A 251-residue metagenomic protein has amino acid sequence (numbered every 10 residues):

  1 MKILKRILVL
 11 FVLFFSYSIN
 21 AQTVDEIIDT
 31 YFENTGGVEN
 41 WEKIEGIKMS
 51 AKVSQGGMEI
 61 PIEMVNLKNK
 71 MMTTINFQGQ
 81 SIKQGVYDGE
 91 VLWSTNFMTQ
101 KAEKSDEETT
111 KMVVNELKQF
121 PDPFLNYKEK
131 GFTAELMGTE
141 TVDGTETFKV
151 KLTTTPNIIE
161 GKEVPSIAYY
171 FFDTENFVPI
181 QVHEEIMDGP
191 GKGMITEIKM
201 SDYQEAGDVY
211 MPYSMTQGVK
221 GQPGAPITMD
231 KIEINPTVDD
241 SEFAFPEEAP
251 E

Functional and structural regions predicted by a protein language model:
M1-V24: Bacterial Sec-dependent N-terminal signal peptides
Q22-E33, N40, W93-K162, G189-G191 (+1 more regions): Flexible, processing/modification-adjacent segments and terminal tails in exported/periplasmic/extracellular proteins
E26-Q100, G131-G138: N-terminal mature ectodomain segment of secretory-pathway/periplasmic proteins
K52, M137-T141, E185, Y203: Short, solvent-exposed loop/turn elements at beta->coil junctions and helix N-caps that rim active or binding pockets
S54-I60, G79-S81, V114-N115, I159 (+2 more regions): Subset-of-secretome marker
N66-L67, T139-E146, E205-G207: Short, ordered beta-strand-loop transition motifs
G79-S81, Q100-A102, I186-D188, V219: Short, surface-exposed beta-strand-loop junctions and turns on beta-sheet-rich folds
E146-F243: Gly/Pro-enriched, hydrophobic low-complexity segments that function as extracytoplasmic propeptides/linkers
